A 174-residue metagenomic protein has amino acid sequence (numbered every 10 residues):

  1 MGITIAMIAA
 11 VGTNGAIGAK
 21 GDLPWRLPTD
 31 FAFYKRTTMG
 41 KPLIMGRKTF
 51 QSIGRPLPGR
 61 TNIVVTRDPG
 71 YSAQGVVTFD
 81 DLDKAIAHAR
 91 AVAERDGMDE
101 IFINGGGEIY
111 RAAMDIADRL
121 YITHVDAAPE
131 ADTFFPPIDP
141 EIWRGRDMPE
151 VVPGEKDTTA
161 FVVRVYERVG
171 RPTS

Functional and structural regions predicted by a protein language model:
M1-S174: Enzymes that bind and transform nitrogen-containing heteroaromatic metabolites
